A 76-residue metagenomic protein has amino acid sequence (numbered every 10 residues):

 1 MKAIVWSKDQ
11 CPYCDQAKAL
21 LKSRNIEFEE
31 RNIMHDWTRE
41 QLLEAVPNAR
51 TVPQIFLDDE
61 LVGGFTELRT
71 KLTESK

Functional and structural regions predicted by a protein language model:
M1-I26: Local sequence-structure signature of Cys/Sec-based thiol-disulfide redox active-site neighborhoods
K2, L43-E44, E74-K76: C-terminal alpha-helical interaction module
P12, W37, G63: Short alpha-helical
D15, E40, T70: Alpha-helical elements of the RecA-like P-loop NTPase motor core of helicases
E29: Conserved beta-strand positions in the Rossmann-like core of class I SAM-dependent methyltransferases
N32-N48: Thioredoxin-like thiol-disulfide oxidoreductase module
V46-I55, F65-T66: Structural micro-motif
L57-K76: Non-catalytic, surface beta->alpha helical segment in thiol-disulfide oxidoreductase systems
